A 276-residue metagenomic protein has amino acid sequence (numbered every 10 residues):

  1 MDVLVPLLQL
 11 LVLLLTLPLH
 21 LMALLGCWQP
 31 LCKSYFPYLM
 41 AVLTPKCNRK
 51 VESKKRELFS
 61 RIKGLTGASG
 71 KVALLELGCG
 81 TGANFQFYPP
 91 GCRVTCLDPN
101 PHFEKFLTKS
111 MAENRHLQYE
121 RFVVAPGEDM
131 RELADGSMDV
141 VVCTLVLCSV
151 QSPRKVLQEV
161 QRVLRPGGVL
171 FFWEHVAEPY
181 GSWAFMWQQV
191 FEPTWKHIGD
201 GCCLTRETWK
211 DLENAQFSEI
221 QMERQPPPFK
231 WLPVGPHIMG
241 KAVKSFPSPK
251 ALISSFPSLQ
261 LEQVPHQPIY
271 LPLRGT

Functional and structural regions predicted by a protein language model:
M1-Q29: N-terminal auxiliary segments of SAM/dcSAM-dependent transferases
M22-G26, S34-E52, W173-P236, K241: C-terminal alpha-helical "lid/dimerization" subdomain adjacent to the S-adenosyl-L-methionine
P45-A73, A83-F87: Conserved alpha-helix/loop element of class I SAM-dependent methyltransferases that forms part of the SAM/SAH-binding
A73-R131: Class I SAM-dependent methyltransferase SAM/SAH-binding core
D129-D135, Q151: Short conserved loop adjoining the S-adenosyl-L-methionine
D139-P153: A short SAM/SAH-binding and catalytic strip from SAM-dependent methyltransferases
R154-P166: A short glycine-rich, Lys/Arg-flanked "PGG" loop and its adjoining helix->strand segment in the class I
A215, M222-T276: Core SAM-dependent methyltransferase catalytic element
